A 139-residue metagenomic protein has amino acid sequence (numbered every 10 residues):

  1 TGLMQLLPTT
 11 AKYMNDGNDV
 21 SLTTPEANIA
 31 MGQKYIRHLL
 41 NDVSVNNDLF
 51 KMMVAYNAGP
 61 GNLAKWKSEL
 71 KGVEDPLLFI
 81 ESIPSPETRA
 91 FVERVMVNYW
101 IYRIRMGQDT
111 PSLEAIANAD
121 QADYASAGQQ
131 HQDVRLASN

Functional and structural regions predicted by a protein language model:
T1, D16-P25, N41-D42, L78-S85: Second-shell loop/turn segments in exported
T1-G17, P25-H38, G61, V95: Substrate-binding/active-site groove segments that recognize and process beta-1,4-linked N-acetyl-hexosamine
L22, E26-A30, F50, R89: Non-membrane alpha-helical structural segments and their capping/turn regions in soluble enzymes
S44-V54, Q108-E114: Surface-exposed patches in mature extracellular/periplasmic domains of secreted proteins
M52-Q108: Catalytic and substrate-binding regions of cell-wall glycan-acting enzymes that process beta-1,4-linked
P111-A117, A125, Q132-A137: Intrinsically disordered, low-complexity segments enriched in small/polar and acidic residues
